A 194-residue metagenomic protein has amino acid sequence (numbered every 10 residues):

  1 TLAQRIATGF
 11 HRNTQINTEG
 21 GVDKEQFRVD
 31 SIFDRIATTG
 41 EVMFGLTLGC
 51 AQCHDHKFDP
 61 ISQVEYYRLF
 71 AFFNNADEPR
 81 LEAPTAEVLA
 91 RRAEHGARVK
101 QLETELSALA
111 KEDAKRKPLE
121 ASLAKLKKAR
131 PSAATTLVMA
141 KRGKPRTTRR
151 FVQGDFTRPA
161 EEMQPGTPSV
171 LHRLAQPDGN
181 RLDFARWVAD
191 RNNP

Functional and structural regions predicted by a protein language model:
L2-N13, R80-P194: Short, functional "switch" segments adjacent to catalytic/cofactor/reactive centers
A3-A97: Sequence context surrounding c-type heme c attachment/ligation sites in exported
